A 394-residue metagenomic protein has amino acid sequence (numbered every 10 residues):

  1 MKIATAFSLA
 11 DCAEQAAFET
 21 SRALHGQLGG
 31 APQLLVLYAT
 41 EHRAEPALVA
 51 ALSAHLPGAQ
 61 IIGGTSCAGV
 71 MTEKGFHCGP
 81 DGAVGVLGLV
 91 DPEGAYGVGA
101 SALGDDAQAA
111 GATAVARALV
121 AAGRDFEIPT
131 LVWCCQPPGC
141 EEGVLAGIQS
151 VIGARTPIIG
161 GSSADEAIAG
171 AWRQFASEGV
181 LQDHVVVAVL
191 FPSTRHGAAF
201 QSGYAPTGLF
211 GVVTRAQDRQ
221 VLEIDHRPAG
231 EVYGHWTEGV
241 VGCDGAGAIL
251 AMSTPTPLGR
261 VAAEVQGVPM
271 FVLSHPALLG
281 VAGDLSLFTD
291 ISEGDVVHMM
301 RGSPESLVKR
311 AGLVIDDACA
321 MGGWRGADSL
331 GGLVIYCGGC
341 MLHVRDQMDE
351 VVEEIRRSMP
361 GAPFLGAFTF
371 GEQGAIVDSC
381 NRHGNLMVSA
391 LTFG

Functional and structural regions predicted by a protein language model:
M1-L34, Y38-H55, A59-R345, D349-A362 (+1 more regions): Small-residue-enriched flexible segments
